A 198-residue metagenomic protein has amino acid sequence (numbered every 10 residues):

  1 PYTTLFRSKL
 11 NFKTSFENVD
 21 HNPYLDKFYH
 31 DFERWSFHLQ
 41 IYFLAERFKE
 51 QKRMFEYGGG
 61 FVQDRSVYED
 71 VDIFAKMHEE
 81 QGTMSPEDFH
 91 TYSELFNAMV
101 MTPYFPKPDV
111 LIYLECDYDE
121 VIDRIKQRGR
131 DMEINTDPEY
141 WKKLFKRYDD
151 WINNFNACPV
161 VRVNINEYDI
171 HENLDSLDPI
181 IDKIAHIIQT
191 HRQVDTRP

Functional and structural regions predicted by a protein language model:
P1-L5: Short, small-residue-biased leader/transition segments that mark boundaries at the very start of proteins
S8-E46, I73: Conserved substrate/cofactor phosphate-moiety recognition/catalytic segment in nucleotide-dependent phosphotransferases
F12, P106-V110, N156-P159: Short glycine-/polar-rich loops that comprise or flank the Walker A/P-loop and associated switch/sensor motifs
S15, Q63, V110-I112, V161-V163: Hydrophobic/aromatic beta-strand patches that form the interior of the parallel beta-sheet core in alpha/beta enzyme
V19-N22, V67-E69, C116-E120, E167-I170: Conserved nucleotide-binding/hydrolysis micro-motifs of P-loop NTPases
E33, Q40, E50-D88, V100 (+1 more regions): Flexible phosphate-sensing "switch/lid" loops adjacent to ATP/NTP-binding sites across phosphate-transfer
D72-R147: A glycine- and Lys/Arg-enriched "phosphate-lid" helix/loop adjacent to the NTP-binding pocket of small-molecule kinases
I122-P198: NTP-dependent small-molecule kinase module
